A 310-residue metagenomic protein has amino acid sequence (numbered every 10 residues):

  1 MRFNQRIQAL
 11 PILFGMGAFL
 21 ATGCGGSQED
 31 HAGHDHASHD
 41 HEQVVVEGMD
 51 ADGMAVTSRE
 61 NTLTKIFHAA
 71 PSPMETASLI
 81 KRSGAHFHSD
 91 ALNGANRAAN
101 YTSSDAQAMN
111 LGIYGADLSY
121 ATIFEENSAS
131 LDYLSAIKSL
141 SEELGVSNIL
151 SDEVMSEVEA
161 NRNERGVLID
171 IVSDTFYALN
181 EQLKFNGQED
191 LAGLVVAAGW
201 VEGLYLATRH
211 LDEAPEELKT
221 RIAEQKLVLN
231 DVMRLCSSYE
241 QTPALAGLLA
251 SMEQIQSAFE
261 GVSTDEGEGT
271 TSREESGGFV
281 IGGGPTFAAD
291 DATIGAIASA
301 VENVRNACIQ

Functional and structural regions predicted by a protein language model:
R2-I12: Bacterial N-terminal signal peptides that target proteins for export
L20-G23: C-terminal motif of bacterial Sec signal peptides marking the signal peptidase cleavage site
G25-Q28: Bacterial signal peptide processing site
H36-E157: N-terminal Sec/ER secretory leader and immediately downstream segment of secreted/extracellular precursors
A99, S103-A106, N110, L118-E125 (+8 more regions): Non-transmembrane, amphipathic alpha-helical segments
L118-E125, L144, N148, Q182-N186 (+5 more regions): Secondary-structure edge/capping motif, primarily at the C-terminal ends of alpha-helices and the immediately following
E164-L245, L249: Extended amphipathic alpha-helical interaction segments
E240-Q310: A cross-kingdom marker for long, charged
